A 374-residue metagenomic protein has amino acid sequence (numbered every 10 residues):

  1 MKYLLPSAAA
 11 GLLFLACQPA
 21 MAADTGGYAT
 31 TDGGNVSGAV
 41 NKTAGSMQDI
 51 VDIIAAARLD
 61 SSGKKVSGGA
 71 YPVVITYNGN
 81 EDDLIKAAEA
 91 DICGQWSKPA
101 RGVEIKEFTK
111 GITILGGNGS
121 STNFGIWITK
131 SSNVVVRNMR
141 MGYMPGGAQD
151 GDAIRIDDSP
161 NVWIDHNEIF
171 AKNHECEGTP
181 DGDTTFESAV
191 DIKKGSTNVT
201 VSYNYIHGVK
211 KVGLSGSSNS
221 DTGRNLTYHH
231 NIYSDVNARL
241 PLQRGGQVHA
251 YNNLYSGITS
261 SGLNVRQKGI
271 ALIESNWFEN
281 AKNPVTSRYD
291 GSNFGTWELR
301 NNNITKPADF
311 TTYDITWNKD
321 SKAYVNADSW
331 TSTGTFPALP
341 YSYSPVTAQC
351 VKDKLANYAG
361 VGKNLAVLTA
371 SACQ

Functional and structural regions predicted by a protein language model:
M1-L4: Positively charged n-region of N-terminal signal peptides that target proteins for export
S7-A16: Bacterial N-terminal signal peptides
A22-V74: Acidic Gly/Asp/Thr-rich repetitive segments characteristic of extracellular carbohydrate-active and adhesion proteins
D52-A70, D83-T113, S121-R137, Y143-P160 (+1 more regions): Extracellular beta-strand-rich solenoid/capping regions of secreted or surface-exposed proteins that bind or remodel
N80-D83, G119-S120, D309: Acidic glycine-/aspartate-rich tracts in secreted/extracellular proteins
V103-E107, F124-K130, A148, D152-D158 (+8 more regions): Glycine-rich beta-solenoid repeat tracts in large extracellular/virion proteins
K110-N118, S132-Y143, P160-E175, T179 (+6 more regions): Right-handed parallel beta-helix
Q243-R244, Y251-Y255, T259-Q374: Extracellular beta-rich repeat passengers
